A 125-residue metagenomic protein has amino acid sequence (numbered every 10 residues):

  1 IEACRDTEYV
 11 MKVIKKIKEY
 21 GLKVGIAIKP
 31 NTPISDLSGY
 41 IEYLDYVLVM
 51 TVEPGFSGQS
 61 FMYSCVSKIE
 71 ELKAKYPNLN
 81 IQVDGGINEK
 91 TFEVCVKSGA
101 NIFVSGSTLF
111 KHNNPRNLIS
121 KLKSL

Functional and structural regions predicted by a protein language model:
I1-N80: Conserved anion-binding
A3-D6, L48-G58, S98-L118: Glycine-rich phosphate-binding active-site loops on the catalytic face of alpha/beta enzymes
V10, S35, T91-F92, N113 (+1 more regions): Short secondary-structure boundary/hinge segments and terminal tails
K18, G99, K121: Glycine-rich, phosphate-binding/catalytic loops in enzymes
A27, G85, H112: Active-site-adjacent beta-strand anchor residues
T32-E42, G85-F103: Catalytic cores of alpha/beta
V47, L72, D84, C95 (+2 more regions): Conserved, mostly hydrophobic/aromatic
S60-I69, L109, R116-L125: Hydrophobic, well-ordered secondary-structure segments that either form specific early membrane-associated helices used
